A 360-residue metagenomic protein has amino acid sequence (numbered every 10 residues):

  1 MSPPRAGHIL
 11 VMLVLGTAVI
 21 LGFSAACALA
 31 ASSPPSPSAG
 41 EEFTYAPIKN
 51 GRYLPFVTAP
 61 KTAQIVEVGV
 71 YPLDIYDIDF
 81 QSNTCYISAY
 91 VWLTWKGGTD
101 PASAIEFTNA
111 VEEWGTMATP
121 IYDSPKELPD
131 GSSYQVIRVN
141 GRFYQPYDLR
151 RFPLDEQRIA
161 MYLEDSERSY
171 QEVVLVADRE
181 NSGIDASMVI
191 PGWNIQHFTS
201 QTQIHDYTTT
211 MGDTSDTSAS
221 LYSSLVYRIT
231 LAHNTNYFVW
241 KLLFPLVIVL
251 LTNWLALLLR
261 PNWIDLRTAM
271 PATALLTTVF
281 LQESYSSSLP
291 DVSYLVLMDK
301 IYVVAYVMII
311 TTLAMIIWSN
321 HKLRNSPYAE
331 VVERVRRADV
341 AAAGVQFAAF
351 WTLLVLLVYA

Functional and structural regions predicted by a protein language model:
S2-S88, T94-P101, S287, Y294-A360: Intrinsically disordered, low-complexity peripheral segments of secretory-pathway and membrane proteins
A28-V226, T230: Soluble non-transmembrane domains of integral membrane proteins
V91, G98-D100, P120, K126-E127 (+10 more regions): Alpha-helix boundary/interfacial micro-motifs
W92-W95, W114, W193, W240 (+4 more regions): A residue-identity detector for tryptophan
T199, M211, S284, L354-V358: C-terminal ends of transmembrane alpha-helices and the immediately adjacent extracellular/lumenal or cytosolic loop
V226-Q346: Channel- or pocket-lining gating/hinge segments that regulate access to a cavity or pore
